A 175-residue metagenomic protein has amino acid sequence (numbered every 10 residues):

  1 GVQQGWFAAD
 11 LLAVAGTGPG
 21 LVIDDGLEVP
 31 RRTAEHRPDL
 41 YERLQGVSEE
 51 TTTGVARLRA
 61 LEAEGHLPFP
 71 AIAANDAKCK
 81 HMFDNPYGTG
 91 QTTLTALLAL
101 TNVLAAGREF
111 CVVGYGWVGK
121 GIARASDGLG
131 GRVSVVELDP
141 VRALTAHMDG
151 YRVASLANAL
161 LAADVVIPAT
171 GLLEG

Functional and structural regions predicted by a protein language model:
G1-R108: Glycine/serine-rich phosphate-binding loop and adjoining beta1-alpha1 elements at the start of nucleotide-handling
V2, T52, A77, D139-P140 (+2 more regions): Short, acidic/turn-prone active-site loops that include or flank metal/cofactor- and phosphate-binding residues
G5, T145, V166: Short Asp/Glu-rich motifs
G16, G20-D24, D149-G175: Rossmann-like NAD(P)-binding element
V29-P30, G119, L173-E174: Glycine-rich nucleotide phosphate-binding loop and flanking beta-alpha elements of Rossmann-like dinucleotide-binding
D39, A74-K78, D127, H147 (+1 more regions): Generic alpha-helix detector with strongest preference for long hydrophobic helices that associate with membranes
D84, G88-L160, T170: Glycine-rich phosphate/diphosphate-binding loop of Rossmann-like nucleotide-binding domains
